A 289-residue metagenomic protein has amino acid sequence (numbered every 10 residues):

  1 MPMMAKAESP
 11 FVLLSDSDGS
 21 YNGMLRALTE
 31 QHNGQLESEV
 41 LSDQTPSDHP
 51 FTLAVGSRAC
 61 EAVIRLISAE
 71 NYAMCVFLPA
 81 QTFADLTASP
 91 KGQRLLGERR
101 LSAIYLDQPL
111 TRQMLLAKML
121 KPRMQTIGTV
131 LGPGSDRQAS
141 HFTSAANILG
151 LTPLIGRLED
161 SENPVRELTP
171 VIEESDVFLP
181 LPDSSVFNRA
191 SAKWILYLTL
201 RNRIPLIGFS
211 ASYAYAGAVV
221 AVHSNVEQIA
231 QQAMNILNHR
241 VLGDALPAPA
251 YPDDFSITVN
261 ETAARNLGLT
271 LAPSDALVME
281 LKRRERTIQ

Functional and structural regions predicted by a protein language model:
A5-Q289: Short hydrophobic alpha-helices and adjacent helix-cap/hinge residues
